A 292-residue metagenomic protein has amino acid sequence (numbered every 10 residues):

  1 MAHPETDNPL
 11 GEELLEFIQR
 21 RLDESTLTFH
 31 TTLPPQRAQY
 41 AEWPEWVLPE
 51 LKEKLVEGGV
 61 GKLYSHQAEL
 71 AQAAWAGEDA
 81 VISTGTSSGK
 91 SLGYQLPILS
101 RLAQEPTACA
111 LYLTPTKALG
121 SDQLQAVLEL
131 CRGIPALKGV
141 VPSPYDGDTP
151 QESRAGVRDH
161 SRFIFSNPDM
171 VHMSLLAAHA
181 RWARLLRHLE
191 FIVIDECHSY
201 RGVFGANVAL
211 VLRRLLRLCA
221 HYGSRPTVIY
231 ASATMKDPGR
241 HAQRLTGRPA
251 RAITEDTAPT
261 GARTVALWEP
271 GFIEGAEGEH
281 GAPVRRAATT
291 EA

Functional and structural regions predicted by a protein language model:
M1-E69, E78-D79, V140: Helicase-associated low-complexity/disordered flanking segments
Q72-A76, A80, K90-P106, R213-L216: Walker A/P-loop NTP-binding motif
L92, A108-E129, A233-P238: Conserved Walker A/P-loop ATP-binding site and its immediately adjacent core in helicase/helicase-like ATPase domains
L99-Q123, K138, A220-S224: Conserved SF1/SF2 helicase motif Ia
L119-P144, R244-A250: Conserved helix-turn-beta segment of the N-terminal RecA-like "Helicase ATP-binding" lobe in SF1/SF2 helicases
G147-H188: Conserved helix/coil segment N-terminal to the catalytic DExD/H
H198-A258: Post-DEXD/H (motif II) to motif III coupling segment of the RecA-like Helicase ATP-binding lobe
A231, G239-A292: Conserved interdomain linker/interface between the two RecA-like ATPase lobes of SF2 helicase motors
